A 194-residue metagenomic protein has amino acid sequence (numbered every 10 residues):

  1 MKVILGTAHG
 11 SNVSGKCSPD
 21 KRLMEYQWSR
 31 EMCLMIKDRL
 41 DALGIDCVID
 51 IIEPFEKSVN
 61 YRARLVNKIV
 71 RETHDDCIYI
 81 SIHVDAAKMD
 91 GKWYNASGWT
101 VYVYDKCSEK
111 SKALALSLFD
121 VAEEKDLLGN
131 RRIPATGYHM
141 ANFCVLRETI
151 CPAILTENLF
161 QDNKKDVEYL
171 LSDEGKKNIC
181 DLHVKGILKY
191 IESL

Functional and structural regions predicted by a protein language model:
M1, D41-C47, E72-Y79, K125-L128 (+1 more regions): Loop/turn elements at helix/coil->beta-strand transitions in domains of secreted/extracellular proteins
M1-A63, N95-S97: Active-site histidine-acidic residue metal-binding/catalytic motifs, centered on HxH/HExxH-like signatures
V3-G6, C17, L23, Y79-S81 (+2 more regions): Active-site-adjacent mobile loop/cap segments within catalytic or ligand-binding domains
G10-N12, E53-K57, V84-D90, K106-E109 (+4 more regions): Solvent-exposed loop/turn segments at secondary-structure junctions within structured extracellular/periplasmic domains
N12-M24, A86-V121: A short, glycine/acidic-enriched catalytic loop
C33, K37, N60-A63, S111-F119 (+3 more regions): Extracytoplasmic/secreted envelope proteins and their assembly/folding machinery, especially bacterial periplasmic
N60-H74, F143-E148: Mature extracellular/periplasmic domains of secretome proteins
K110-Y138: Active-site-adjacent substrate-binding region of metalloamidase/peptidase-like peptide-processing proteins
